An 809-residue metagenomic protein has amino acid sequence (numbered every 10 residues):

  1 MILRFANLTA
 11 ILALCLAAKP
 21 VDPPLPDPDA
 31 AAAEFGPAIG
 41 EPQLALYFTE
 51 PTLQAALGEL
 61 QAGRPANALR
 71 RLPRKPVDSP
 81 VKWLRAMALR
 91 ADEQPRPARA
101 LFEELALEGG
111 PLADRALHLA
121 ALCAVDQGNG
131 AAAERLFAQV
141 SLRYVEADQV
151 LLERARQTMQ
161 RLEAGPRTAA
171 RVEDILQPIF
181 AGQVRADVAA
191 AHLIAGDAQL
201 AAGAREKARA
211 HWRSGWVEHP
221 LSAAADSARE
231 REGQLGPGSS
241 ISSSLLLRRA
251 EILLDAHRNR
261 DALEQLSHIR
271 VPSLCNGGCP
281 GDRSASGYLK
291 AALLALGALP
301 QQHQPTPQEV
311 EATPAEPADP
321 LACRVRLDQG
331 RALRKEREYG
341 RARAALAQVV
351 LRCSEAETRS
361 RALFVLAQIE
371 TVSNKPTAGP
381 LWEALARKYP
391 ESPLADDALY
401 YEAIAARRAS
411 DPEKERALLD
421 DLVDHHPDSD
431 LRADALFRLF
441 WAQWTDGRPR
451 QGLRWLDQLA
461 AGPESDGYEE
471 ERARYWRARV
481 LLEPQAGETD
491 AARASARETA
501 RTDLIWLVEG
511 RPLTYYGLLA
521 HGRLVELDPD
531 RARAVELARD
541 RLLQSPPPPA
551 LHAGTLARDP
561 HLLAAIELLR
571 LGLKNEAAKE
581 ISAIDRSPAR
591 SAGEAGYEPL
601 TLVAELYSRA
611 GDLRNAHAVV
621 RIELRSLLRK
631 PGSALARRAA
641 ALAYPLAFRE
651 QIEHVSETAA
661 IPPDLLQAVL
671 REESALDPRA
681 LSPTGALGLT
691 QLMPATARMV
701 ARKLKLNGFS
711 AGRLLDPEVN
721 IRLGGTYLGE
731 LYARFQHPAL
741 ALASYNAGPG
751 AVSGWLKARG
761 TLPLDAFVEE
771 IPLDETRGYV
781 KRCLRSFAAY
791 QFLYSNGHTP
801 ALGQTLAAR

Functional and structural regions predicted by a protein language model:
I2, A17-L666, L670-E672, L676-P683 (+6 more regions): Acidic, polar-rich low-complexity tracts and alpha-helical solenoid repeat scaffolds
A6-C15: Bacterial N-terminal signal peptides
A491, S495-E498, L507-V508, E605 (+3 more regions): Catalytic and substrate-binding regions of cell-wall glycan-acting enzymes that process beta-1,4-linked
A686, R713-L715, L742: A glycine-rich, coil/turn loop motif that links secondary-structure elements
F709-V719: A short, structured beta-strand-centered segment in the mid-to-C-terminal lobe of catalytic cores from group-transfer
R722: Mg2+-dependent phosphoryl-transfer active-site scaffold
